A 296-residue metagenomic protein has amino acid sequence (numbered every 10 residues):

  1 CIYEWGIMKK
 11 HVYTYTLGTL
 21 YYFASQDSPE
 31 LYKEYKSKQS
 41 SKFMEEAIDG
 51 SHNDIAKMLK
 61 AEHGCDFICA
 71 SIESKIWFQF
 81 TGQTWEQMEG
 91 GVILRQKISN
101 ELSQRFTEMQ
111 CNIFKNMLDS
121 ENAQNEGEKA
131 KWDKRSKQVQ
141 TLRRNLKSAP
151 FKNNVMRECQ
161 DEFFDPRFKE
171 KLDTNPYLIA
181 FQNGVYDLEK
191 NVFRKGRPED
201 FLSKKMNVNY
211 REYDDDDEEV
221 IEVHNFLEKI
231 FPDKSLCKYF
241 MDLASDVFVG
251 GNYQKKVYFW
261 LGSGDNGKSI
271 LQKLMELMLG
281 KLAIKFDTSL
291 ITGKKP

Functional and structural regions predicted by a protein language model:
C1-G6, A24, L102-R105, I230 (+1 more regions): Generic structural signal for hydrophobic core residues of well-folded globular domains
C1-Y3, G18-Y22, D54-M58, N154-Q160 (+1 more regions): Short, hydrophobic/amphipathic alpha-helical patches that form generic packing surfaces within helical domains
I2-K42: Basic, alpha-helical nucleic-acid-binding regions used in initiation and control of genome expression
G6-I7, D161, P296: Short, conserved secondary-structure transition motifs
H11, P29-K33, C65, E108-K115 (+4 more regions): Intrinsically disordered or highly flexible coil/loop and linker segments, enriched in small and charged/polar residues
S41-V208, E212-D214: Intein modules and their embedded homing endonuclease domains
F67-G90, K137, K171-D173, L178 (+1 more regions): P-loop NTPase catalytic core of nucleic-acid-dependent motor ATPases
